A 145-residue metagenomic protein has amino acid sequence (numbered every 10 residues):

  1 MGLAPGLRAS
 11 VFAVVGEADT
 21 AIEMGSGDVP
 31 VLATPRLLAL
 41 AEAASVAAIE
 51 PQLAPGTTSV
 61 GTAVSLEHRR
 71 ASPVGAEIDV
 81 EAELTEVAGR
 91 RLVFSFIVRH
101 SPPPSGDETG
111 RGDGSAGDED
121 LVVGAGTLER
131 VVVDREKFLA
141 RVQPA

Functional and structural regions predicted by a protein language model:
M1-A33: Catalytic strand-loop segment that frames the active site of acyl-thioester-processing enzymes
A4-S10, A63, E77-D79, R91-V93 (+1 more regions): Intrinsic-disorder/low-complexity, polar/charged segments enriched in Ser/Thr/Lys/Arg/Asp/Glu/Gln
F12-V14, S65-E67, E81-E83, S95-I97 (+1 more regions): Residue-level recognition of well-ordered beta-strand positions that form the cores of beta-sheet-rich folds across
V15, D19, M24-G27, P55 (+4 more regions): Residue-level signal for pocket-adjacent positions within structured domains
A39-A43, A47: Short, residue-level hotspots on alpha-helical faces of the histone-fold and other alpha-helical interaction modules
V46-D79: Hydrophobic beta-strand-centered segment that forms part of the acyl-chain substrate-binding groove
P73-V74, T85-A145: HotDog/MaoC-like acyl-thioester-processing domains
